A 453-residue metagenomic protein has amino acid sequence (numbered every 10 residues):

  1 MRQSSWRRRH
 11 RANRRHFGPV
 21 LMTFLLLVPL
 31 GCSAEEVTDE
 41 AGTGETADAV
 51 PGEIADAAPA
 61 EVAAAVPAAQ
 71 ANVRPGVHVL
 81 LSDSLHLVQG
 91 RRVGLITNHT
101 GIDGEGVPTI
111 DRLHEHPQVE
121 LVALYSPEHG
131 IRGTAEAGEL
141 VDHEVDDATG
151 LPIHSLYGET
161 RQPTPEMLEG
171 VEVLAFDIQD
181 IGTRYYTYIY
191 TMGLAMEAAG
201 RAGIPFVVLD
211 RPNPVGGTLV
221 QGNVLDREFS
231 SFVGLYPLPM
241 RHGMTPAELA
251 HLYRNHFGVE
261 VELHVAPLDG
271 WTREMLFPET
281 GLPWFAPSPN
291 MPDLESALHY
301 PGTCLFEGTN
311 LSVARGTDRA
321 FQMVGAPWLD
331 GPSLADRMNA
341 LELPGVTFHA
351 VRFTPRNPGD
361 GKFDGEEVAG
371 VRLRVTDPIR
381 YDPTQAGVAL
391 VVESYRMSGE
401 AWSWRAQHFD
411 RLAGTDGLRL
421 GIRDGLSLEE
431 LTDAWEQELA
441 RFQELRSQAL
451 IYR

Functional and structural regions predicted by a protein language model:
P29-G31: C-terminal motif of bacterial Sec signal peptides marking the signal peptidase cleavage site
S33-E35: Bacterial signal peptide processing site
R132-A137, V207-F229: Glycine-rich, charge-decorated loop segments at or immediately adjacent to ligand/cofactor-binding or catalytic sites
D142-V171, T183: Glycine-rich oxoanion-binding loops at beta->alpha junctions
D180-M192: Glycine/threonine-rich flexible loop motifs
S230-Y300: Conserved anion/nucleotide-ligand pocket segment
W271-P355: Glycine-rich, aromatic-lined ligand/substrate-binding cores of catalytic and carbohydrate-binding domains
G325-D433: Conserved functional hotspot residues or short segments at active or partner-binding sites across diverse domains
